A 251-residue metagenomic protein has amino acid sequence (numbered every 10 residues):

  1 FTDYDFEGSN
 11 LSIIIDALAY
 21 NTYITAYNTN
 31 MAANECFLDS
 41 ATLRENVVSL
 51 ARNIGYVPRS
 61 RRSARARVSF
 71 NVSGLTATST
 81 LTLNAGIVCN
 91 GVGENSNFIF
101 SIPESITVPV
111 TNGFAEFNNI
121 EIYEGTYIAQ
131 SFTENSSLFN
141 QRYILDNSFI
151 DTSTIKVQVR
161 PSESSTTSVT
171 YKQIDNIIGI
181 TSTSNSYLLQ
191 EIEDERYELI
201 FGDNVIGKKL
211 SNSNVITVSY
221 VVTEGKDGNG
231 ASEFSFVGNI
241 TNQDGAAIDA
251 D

Functional and structural regions predicted by a protein language model:
F1-D251: Signature of Asx- and small-polar-rich beta-strand/turn repeats characteristic of beta-solenoid architectures
